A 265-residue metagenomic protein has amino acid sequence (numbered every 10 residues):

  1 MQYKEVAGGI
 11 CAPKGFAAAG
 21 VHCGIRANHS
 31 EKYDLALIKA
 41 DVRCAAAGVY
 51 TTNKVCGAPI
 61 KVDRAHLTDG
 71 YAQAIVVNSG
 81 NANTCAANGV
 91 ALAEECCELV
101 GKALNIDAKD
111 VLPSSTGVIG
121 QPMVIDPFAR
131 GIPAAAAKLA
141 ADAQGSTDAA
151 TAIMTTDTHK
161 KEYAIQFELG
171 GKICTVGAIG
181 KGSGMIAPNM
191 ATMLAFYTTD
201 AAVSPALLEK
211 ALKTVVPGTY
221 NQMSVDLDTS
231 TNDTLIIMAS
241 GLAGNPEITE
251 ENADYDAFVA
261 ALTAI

Functional and structural regions predicted by a protein language model:
M1-A91, E95, G101-I265: A structural signal for small-residue-enriched, beta-sheet-centric alpha/beta enzyme cores and oligomeric scaffold folds
